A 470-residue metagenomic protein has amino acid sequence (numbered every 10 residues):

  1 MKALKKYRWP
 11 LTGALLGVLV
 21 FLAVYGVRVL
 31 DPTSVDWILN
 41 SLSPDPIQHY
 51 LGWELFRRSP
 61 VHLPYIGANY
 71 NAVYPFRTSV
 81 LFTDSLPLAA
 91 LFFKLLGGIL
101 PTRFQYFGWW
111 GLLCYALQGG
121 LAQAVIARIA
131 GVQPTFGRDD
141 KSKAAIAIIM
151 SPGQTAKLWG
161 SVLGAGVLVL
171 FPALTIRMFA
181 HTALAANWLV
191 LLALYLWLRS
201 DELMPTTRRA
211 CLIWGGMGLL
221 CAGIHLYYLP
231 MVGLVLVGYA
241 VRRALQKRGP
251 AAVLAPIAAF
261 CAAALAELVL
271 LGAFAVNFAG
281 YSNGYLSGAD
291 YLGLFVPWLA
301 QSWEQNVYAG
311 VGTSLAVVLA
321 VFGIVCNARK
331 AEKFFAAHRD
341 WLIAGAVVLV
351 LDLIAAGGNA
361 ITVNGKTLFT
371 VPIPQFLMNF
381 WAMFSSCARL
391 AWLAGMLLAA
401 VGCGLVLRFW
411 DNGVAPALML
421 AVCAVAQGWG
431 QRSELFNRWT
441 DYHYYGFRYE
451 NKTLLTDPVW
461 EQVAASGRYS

Functional and structural regions predicted by a protein language model:
M1-V35, P256, A331-V348: Start-transfer (signal-anchor) and selected internal transmembrane alpha helices of multi-pass inner/ER membrane
V20-A116, F171, H181: Membrane-interface coil-to-helix junctions
A23-R28, V61-P64, G164-A180, A266-N277 (+2 more regions): Membrane-interface helix-loop junctions at the exits of transmembrane helices
S43, A263-C326: Periplasmic/ER-lumenal interhelical loops and adjacent helix-loop junctions in multi-pass membrane proteins
D45, F93-G97, W110-L121, A186-L189 (+2 more regions): Transmembrane alpha-helices of multi-pass, membrane-embedded glycan-processing enzymes that use lipid-linked
L112-I129, K157-D201, R209-R243, P256-A264 (+1 more regions): Membrane-embedded helix bundles of polyisoprenyl
Q123-L170, G413-A415: Transmembrane-helix signature of polytopic, membrane-embedded enzymes that assemble or transfer cell-envelope glycans
Q154-T155, C261, A400, V406-N437: Signature aromatic-anchored transmembrane alpha helix within multi-pass, membrane-resident enzymes that catalyze glycan
